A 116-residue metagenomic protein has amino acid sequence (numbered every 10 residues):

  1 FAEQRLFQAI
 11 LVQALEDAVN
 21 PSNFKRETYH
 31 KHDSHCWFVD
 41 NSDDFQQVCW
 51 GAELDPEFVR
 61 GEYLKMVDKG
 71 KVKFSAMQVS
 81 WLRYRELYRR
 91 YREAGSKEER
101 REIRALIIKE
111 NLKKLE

Functional and structural regions predicted by a protein language model:
F1-E116: Charged interaction scaffolds used for protein-protein
